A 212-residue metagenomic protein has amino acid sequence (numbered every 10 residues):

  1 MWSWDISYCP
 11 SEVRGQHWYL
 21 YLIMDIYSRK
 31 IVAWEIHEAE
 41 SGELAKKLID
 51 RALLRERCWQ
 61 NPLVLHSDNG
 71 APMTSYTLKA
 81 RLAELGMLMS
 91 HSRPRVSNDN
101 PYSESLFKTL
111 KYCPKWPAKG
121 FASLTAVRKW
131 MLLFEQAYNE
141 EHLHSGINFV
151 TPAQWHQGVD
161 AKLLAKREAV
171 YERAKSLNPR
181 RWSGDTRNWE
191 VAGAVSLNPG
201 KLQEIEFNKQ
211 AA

Functional and structural regions predicted by a protein language model:
M1-A212: Charged DNA-binding/catalytic regions of mobile-element recombinases
